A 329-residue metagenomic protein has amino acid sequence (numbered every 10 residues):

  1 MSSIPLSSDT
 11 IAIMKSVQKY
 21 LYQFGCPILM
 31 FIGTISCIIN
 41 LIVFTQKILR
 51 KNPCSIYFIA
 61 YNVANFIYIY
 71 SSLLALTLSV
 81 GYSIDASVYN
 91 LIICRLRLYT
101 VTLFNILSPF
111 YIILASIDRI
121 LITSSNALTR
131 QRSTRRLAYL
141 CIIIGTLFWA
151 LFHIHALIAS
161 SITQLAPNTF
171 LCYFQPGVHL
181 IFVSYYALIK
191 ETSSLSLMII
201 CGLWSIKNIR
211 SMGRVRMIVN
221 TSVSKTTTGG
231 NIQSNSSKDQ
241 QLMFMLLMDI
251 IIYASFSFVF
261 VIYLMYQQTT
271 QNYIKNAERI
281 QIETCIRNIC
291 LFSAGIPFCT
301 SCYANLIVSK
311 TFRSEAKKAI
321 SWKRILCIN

Functional and structural regions predicted by a protein language model:
M1-I38: Extracellular N-terminal segment of 7TM GPCRs
S2-I13, G81-F104, R130-A138, W149-I199 (+1 more regions): Loop architecture of class A 7-transmembrane GPCRs
K15-I28, C54-S116, I120-S125, R130: Extracellular TM2-ECL1-early TM3 structural module of rhodopsin-like
C26, M30, I67-I84, N105 (+6 more regions): Helix-to-loop junction signature of class
L29-G33, A60-S72, C141-H153, E191-L195 (+2 more regions): Alpha-helical transmembrane segments of multi-pass membrane proteins
I32-T45, I59-N62, S72-L73, T102-A127 (+4 more regions): Cytoplasm-facing ends of alpha-helical transmembrane segments in multi-pass membrane proteins
L195-L203, D249-M265, C285-N329: Seventh transmembrane helix
K207-F260: Intracellular effector-coupling site of seven-transmembrane GPCRs, centered on the ICL3-to-TM6 transition
